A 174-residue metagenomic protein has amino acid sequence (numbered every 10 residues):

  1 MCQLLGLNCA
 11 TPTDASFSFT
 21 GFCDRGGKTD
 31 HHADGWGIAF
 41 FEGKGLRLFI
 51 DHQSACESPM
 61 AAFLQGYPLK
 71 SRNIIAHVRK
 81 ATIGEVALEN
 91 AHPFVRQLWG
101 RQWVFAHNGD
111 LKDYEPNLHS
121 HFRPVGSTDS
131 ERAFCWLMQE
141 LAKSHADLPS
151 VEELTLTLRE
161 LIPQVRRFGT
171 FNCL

Functional and structural regions predicted by a protein language model:
M1-P59: Extreme N-terminus nucleophile/cap motif
C2, W103-D113: Conserved beta-strand-loop-short alpha-helix elements that form and flank the Mn2+/Mg2+-coordinating active site
A15, L48-F49, G84-V86, D113-E115: Short helix/loop capping segments that flank catalytic or ligand/cofactor-binding pockets
G37, I74-H77: A short, Trp-centered hydrophobic/proline-enriched beta-strand micro-motif
I38, G109, A133: Residue-level signal for inorganic ion chemistry
H52-L64, V78-G100, N117-S120: Short acidic (Asp/Glu) patches
D113, P124-S144: Glycine-rich phosphate-binding loop plus the immediately following alpha-helix
D147-L174: Catalytic core of PPM/PP2C metal-dependent serine/threonine phosphatase domains
